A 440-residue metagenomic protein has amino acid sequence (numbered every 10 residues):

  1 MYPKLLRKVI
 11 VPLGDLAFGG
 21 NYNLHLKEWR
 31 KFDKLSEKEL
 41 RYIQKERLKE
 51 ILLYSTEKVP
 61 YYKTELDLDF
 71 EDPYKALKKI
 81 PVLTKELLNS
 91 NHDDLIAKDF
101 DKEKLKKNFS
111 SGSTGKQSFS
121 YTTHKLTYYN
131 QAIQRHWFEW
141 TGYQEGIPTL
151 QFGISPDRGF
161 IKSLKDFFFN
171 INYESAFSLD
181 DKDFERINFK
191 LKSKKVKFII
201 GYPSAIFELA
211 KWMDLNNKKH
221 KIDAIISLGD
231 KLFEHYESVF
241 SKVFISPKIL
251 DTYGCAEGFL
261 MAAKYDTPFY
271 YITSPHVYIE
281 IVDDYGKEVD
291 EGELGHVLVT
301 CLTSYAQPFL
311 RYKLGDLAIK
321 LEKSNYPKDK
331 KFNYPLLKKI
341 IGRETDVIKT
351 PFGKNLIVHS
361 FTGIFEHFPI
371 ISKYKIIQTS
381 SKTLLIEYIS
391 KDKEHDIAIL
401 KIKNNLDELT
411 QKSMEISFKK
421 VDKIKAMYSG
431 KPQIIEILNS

Functional and structural regions predicted by a protein language model:
M1-F109, G115-I147, F189, S193-I200 (+4 more regions): Nucleotide 5′-phosphate-binding alpha/beta core
S55, S110, T149, I199 (+6 more regions): Residue-level signal for inorganic ion chemistry
P148-L150, L298: Conserved beta-strand elements of the Class I
F152-I154, K391: Cofactor-binding loop segments of dinucleotide-utilizing enzymes, especially the Rossmann-like FAD- and NAD(P)+-binding
I154-T273: Conserved adenylate-forming
N170, K248, Y278, K375 (+1 more regions): Conserved beta-strand segments of alpha/beta enzyme cores
I199, T303-A306, L310-K412: AMP-binding/adenylate-forming catalytic core of the ANL superfamily
L232-N325, E344: Conserved AMP-binding/adenylate-forming
